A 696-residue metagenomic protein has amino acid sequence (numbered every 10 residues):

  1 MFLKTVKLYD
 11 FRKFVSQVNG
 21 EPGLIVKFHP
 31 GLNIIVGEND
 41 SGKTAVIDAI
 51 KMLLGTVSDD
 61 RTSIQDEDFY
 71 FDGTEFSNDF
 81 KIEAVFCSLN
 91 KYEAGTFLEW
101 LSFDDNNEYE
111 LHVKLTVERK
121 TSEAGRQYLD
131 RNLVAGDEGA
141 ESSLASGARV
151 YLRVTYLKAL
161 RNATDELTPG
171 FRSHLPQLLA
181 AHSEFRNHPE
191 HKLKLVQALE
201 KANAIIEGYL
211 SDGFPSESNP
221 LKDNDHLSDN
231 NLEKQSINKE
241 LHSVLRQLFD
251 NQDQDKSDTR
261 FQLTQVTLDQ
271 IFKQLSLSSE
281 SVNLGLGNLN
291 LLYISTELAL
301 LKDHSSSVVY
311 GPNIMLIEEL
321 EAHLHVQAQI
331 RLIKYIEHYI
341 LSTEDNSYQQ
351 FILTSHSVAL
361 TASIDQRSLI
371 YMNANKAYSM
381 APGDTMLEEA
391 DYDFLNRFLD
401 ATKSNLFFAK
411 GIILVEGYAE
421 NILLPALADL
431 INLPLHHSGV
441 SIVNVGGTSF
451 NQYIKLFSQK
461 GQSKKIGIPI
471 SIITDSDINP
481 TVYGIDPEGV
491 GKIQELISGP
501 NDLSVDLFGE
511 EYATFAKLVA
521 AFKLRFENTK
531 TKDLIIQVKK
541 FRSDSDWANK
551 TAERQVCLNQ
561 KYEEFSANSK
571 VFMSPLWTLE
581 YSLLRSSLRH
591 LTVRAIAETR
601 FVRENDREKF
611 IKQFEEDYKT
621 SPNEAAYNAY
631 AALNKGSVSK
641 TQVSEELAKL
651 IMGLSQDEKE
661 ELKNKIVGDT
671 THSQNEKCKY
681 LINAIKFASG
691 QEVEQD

Functional and structural regions predicted by a protein language model:
M1-G55, Q270-K403, N421-I422, G636-D696: Switch/communication elements of ASCE P-loop NTPase nucleotide-binding domains
K27-F28, E38, G73-S77, D105-E108 (+7 more regions): Conserved catalytic network of the ASCE P-loop NTPase/AAA+ motor domain
I47-N107: Conserved P-loop NTP-binding catalytic core
K81, N90-E200, T474: Electropositive, glycine-dotted interaction segments that contact anionic polymers or phosphate-rich ligands
C87-Y92, R119-S122, R161-T164, E321 (+6 more regions): Conserved nucleotide-binding/hydrolysis micro-motifs of P-loop NTPases
L144-V244, K492-F515, L584-R607: Coupling/switch segment of ABC-type P-loop NTPase heads
E166-G170, L178-I317, H338, T343-E344: Extended helical coiled-coil dimerization/tether regions that scaffold and oligomerize large DNA-maintenance assemblies
I364-I370, A374-D696: Acidic, divalent-metal-binding catalytic cores of TOPRIM and closely related two-metal-ion phosphodiester/pyrophosphate
